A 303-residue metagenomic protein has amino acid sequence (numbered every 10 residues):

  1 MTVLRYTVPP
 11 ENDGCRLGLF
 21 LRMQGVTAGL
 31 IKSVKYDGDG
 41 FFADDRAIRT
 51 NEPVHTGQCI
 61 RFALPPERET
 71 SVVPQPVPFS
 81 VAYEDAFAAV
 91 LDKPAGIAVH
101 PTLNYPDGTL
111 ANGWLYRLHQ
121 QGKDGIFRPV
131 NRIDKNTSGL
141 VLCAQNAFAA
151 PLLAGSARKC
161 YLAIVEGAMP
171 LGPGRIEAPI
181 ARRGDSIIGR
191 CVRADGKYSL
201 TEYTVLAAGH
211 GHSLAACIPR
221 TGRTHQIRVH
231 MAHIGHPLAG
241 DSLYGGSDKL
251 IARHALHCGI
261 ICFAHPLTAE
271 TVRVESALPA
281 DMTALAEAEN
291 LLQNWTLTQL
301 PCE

Functional and structural regions predicted by a protein language model:
M1-E303: RNA pseudouridine synthases
